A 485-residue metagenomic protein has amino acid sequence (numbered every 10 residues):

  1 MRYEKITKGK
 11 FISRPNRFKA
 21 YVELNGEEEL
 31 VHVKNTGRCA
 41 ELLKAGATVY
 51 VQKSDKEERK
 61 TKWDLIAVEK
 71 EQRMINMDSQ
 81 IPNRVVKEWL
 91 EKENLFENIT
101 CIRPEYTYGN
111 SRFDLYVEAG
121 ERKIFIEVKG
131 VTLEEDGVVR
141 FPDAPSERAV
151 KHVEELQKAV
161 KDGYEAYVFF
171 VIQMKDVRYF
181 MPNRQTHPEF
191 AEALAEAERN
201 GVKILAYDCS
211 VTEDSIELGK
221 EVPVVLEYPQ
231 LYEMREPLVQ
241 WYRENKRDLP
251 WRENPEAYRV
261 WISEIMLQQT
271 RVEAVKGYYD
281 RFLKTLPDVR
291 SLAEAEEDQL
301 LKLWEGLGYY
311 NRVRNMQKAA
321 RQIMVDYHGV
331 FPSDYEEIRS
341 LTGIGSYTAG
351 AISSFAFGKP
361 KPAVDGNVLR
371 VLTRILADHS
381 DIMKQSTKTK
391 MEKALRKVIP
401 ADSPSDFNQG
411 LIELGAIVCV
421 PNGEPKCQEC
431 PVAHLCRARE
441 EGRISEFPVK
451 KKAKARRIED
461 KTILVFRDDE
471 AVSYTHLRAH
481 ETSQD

Functional and structural regions predicted by a protein language model:
Y3, E165-Y167, V171-M174, R178-E233 (+1 more regions): Non-catalytic C-terminal interaction segments of nucleic acid-processing enzymes
G9, F113-D143, L156: Conserved catalytic cores of phosphodiester-cleaving nucleases, focusing on short active-site segments
E28-A40: Beta-strand/loop nucleic-acid-binding surfaces
C39-V49: Short nucleic-acid-contacting surface segments enriched for D/E, G, S/T with interspersed K/R
W89, N94-Y108: A short acidic/basic microdomain associated with nuclease active sites
W241-Q428, V432-E441: Catalytic cores of DNA base-excision repair glycosylases
V449-S473: Conserved N-terminal beta-strand and adjoining loop/helix that marks the start of the Nudix/MutT-like hydrolase domain
T475-T482: Conserved small/polar residues in nucleotide/adenosyl-binding loops
